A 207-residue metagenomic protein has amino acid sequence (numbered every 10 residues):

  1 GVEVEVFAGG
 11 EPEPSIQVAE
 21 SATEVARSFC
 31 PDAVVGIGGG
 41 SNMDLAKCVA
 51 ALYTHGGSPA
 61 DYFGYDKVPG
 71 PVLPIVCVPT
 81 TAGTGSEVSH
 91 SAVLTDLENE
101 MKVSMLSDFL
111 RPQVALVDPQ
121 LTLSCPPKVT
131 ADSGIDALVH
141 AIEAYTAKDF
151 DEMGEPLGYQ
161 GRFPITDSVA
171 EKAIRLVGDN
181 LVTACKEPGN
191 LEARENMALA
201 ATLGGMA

Functional and structural regions predicted by a protein language model:
G1-G57, D61, D66-K67, V182-R194: N-terminal small/polar loop signature for handling phosphorylated ligands or for N-terminal nucleophile
E5, E20-T23, K47-A50, V114 (+3 more regions): Predominant activation on well-ordered alpha-helical scaffold segments within soluble catalytic domains
E11-P14, S41, P126, T130 (+3 more regions): Catalytic cores of large soluble enzymes that bind and process phosphate-bearing ligands
D32-G36, P79-T81, A200-A201: Short glycine- and Lys/Arg-enriched binding-loop motifs that mark or flank ligand-binding interfaces
G38-N42, T81, G85-E87, A207: Gly/Ser/Thr-rich beta-alpha loop segments that engage phosphate groups in nucleotides
T54-G154, G158: A glycine/threonine-rich phosphate-anchoring loop and its flanking beta-alpha core in nucleotide/phosphate-binding
F150-A207: Active-site segments that bind and position negatively charged phosphate/pyrophosphate groups
